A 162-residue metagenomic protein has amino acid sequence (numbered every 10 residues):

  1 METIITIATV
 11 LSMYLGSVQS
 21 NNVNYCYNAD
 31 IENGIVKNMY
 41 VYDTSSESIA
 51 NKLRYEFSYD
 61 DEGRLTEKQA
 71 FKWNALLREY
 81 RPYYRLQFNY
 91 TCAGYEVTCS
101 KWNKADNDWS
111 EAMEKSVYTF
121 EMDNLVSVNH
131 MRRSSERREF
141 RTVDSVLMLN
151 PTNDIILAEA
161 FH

Functional and structural regions predicted by a protein language model:
M1-N24: Bacterial Sec-dependent N-terminal signal peptides
G16-H162: Buried hydrophobic residues that stabilize the cores of well-folded domains
